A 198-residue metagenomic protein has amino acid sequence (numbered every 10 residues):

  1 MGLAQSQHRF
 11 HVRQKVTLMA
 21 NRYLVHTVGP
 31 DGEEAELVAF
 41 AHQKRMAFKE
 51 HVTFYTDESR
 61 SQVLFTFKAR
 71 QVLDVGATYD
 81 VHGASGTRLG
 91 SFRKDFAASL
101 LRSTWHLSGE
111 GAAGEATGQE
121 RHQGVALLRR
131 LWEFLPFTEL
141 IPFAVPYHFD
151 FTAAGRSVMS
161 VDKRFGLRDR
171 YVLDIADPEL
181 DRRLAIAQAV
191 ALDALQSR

Functional and structural regions predicted by a protein language model:
M1-R198: Intrinsically disordered, low-complexity proline/glycine-rich segments
